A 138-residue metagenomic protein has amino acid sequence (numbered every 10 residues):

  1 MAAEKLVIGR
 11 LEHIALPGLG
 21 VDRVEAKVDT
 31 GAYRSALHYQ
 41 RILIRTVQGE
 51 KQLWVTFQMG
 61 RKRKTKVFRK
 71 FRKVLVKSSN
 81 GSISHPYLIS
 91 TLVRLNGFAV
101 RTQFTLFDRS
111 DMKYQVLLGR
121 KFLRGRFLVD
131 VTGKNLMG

Functional and structural regions predicted by a protein language model:
M1-G138: Pepsin/retropepsin-fold aspartyl endopeptidases
